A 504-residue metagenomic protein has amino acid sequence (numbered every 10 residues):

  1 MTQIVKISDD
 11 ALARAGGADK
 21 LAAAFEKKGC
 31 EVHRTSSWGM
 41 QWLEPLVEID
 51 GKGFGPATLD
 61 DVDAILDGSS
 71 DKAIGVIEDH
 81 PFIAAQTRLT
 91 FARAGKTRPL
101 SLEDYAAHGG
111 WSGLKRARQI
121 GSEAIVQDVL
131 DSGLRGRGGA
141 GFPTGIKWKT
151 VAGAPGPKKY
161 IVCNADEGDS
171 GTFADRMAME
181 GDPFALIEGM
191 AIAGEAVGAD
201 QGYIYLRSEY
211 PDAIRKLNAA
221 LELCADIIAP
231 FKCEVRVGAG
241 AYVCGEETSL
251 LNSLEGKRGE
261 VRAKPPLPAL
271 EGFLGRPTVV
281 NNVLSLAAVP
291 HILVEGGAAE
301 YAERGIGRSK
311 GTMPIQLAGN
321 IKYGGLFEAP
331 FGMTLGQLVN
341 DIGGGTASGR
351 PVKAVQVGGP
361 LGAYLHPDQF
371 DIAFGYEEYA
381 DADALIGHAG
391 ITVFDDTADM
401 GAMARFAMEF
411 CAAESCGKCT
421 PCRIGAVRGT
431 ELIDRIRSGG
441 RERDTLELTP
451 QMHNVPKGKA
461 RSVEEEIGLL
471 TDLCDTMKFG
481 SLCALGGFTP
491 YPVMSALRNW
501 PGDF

Functional and structural regions predicted by a protein language model:
M1-I4, G16-R34, L43, D50-G68 (+7 more regions): Ferredoxin-type iron-sulfur electron-transfer modules in oxidoreductases and energy-metabolism complexes
G16-D19, E44-E48, A140-W148, T172-D175 (+10 more regions): Short acidic, glycine/serine/threonine-rich loops at helix termini
D71-D131, L274, N281-G296, R304: Flexible inter-domain linker/hinge segments
T97, L102-S112, C163-D175, P268-F273 (+1 more regions): Gly-rich Lys/Arg/Thr-decorated short loops/hinges at beta-loop-alpha junctions or inter-strand turns that position
A117-P155, A302-E303, R308, Q316 (+3 more regions): Accessory "access/gating" subregions that flank catalytic or transport cores
D182-A196: Histidine-anchored nucleotide/phosphate-binding helix
G189-A191, F331-A347: Short amphipathic, charge-patterned alpha-helical segments
I214-F331, G343: Hydrophobic alpha-helical positions that pack around
